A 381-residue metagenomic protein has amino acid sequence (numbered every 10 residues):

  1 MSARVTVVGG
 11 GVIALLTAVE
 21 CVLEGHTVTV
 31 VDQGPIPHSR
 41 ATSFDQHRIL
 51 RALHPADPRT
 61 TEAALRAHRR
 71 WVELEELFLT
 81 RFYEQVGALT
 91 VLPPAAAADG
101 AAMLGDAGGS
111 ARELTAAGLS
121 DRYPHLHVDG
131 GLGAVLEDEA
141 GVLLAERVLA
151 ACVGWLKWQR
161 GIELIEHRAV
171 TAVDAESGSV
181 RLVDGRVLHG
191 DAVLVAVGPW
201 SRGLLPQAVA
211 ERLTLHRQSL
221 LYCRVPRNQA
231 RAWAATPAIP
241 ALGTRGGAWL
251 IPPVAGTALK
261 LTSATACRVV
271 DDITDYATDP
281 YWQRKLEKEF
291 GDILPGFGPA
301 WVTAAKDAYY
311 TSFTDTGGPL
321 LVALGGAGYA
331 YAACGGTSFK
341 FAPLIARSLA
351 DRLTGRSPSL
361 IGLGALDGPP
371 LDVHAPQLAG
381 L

Functional and structural regions predicted by a protein language model:
M1-I13, T29: Beta1/beta-strand and adjacent pyrophosphate-binding region of the FAD-binding site in flavoprotein oxidoreductases
T6-V8, V31, V187-W200, A346: Short hydrophobic core segments
V19-L23, R81-Y83, P199-G326: Active-site substrate-recognition segment that forms the wall of the catalytic cavity or substrate channel
V22-S43: Glycine-rich FAD pyrophosphate-binding loop
H47-R122, G247, V270: Dinucleotide-binding Rossmann-like beta1-alpha1 core, especially the glycine-rich loop that anchors the ADP
V91-Q159, E163-E166, A172-D174, F313: Flavin (FAD/FMN) cofactor-binding and adjacent substrate-gating region of FAD-dependent oxidoreductase domains
T171-L188: Conserved beta-strand-loop-beta-strand element in the redox core of flavoprotein oxidoreductases
P295-L381: C-terminal catalytic lobe of FAD-dependent flavoproteins
